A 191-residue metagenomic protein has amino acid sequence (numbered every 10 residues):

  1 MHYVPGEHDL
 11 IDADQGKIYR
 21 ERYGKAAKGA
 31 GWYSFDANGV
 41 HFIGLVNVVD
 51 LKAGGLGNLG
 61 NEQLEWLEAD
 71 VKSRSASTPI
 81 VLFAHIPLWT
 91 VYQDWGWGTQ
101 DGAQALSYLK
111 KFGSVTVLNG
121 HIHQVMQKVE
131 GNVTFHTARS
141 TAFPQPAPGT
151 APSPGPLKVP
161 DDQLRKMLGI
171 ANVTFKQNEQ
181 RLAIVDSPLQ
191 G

Functional and structural regions predicted by a protein language model:
M1-P79, D101-T116, K128-F143, A147-V185: Extended active-site neighborhood of metal-dependent phosphoesterases/phosphodiesterases
G6-E7, H85, G120-H121: Active-site glycine-centered loops adjacent to acidic/histidine catalytic or metal-binding residues that shape
D50, I86-T90, H123-V125: Short, catalytically relevant binding-site loops at active-site mouths
R74-V91: Short acidic, glycine-rich surface-loop motifs adjacent to enzyme active sites
L88, Y92-A105: A contiguous binding-surface segment within folded domains or other stable secondary-structure elements
L189-G191: C-terminal regulatory/interaction regions
